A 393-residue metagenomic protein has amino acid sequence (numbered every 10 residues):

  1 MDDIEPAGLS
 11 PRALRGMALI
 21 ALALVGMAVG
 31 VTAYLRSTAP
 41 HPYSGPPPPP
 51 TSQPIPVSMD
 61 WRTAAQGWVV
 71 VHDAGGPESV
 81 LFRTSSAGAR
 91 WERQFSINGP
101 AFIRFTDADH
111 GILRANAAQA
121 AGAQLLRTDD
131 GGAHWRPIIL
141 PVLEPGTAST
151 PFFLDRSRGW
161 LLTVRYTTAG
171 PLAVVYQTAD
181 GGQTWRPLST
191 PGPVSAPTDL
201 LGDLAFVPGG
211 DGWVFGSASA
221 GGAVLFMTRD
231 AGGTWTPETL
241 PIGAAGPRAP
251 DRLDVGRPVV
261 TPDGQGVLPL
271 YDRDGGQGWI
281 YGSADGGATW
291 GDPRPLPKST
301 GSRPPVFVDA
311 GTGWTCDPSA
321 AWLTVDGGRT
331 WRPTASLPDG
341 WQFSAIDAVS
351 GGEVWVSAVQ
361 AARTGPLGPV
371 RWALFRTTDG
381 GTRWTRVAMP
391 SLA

Functional and structural regions predicted by a protein language model:
D2-A393: Extracellular glycan-interacting surfaces
